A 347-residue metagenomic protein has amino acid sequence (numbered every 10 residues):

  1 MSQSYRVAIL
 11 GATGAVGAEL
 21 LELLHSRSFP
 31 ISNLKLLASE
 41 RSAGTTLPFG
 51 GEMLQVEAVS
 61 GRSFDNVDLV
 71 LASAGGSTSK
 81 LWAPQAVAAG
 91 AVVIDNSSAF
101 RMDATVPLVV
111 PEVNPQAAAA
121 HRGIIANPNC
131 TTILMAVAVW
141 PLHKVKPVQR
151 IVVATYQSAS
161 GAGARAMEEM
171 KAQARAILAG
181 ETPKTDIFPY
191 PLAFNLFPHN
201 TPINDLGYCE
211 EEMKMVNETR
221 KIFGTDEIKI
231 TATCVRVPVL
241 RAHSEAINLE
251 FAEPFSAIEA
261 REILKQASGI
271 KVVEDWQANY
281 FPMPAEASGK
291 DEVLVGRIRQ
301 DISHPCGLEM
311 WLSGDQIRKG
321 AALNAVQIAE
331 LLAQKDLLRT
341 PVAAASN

Functional and structural regions predicted by a protein language model:
M1-L192, E227-K229, E262, N279 (+5 more regions): N-terminal Rossmann-like NAD(P) cofactor-binding subdomain of oxidoreductases, focused on the glycine-rich
E40-S42, C130-T131, T155-A162, L196-I203 (+2 more regions): Glycine-rich beta-alpha junction loops
L178-P183, M215-E218, I230-V235, A246 (+1 more regions): Glycine-rich, charged/polar anion/phosphate-binding loops that engage phosphate groups from diverse ligands
P189, A193-L240: Oxyanion-binding "anion nests"
R241-E245: Conserved glycine-rich beta-strand-loop-beta hairpin in the small C-terminal domain of fold type I
E253-R261, G320: Short, conserved charged micro-motifs
E259, L264-E274: A common structural junction motif
K271-R297: A glycine-rich dinucleotide-binding beta-alpha-beta segment and adjacent secondary-structure elements that constitute
